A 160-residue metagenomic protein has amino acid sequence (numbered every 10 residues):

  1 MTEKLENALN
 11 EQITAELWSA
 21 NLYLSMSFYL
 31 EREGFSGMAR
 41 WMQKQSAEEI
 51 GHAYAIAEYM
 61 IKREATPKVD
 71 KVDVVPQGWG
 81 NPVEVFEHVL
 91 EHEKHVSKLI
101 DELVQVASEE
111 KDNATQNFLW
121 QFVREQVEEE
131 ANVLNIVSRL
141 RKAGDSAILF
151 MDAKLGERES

Functional and structural regions predicted by a protein language model:
M1-S160: Iron-associated oxidoreductase/ferritin-like identity signal
